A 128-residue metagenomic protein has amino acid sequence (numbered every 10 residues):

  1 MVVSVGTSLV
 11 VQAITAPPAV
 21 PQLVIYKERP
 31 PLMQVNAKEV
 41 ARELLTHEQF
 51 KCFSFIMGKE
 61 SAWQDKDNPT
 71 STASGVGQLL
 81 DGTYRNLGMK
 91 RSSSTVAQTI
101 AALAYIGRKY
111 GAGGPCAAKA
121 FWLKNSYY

Functional and structural regions predicted by a protein language model:
M1-P31: N-terminal prepro-regions of secreted/extracellular proteins
P21-A62: Export/targeting segments at the very N-terminus of extracytoplasmic proteins
E48-W63, T99-I106, A117-L123: Short, functionally critical alpha-helical segments immediately adjacent to catalytic or ligand/cofactor-binding
S61-Q64, T83-N86, Y127: Solvent-exposed loop/turn segments at secondary-structure junctions within structured extracellular/periplasmic domains
T70-L87: Substrate-binding/active-site groove segments that recognize and process beta-1,4-linked N-acetyl-hexosamine
K90-A97: A short, structured beta-strand-centered segment in the mid-to-C-terminal lobe of catalytic cores from group-transfer
K109-G111, F121-Y128: Catalytic cores of secreted/periplasmic lytic hydrolases that degrade extracellular macromolecules
G114: Acidic/aromatic-lined carbohydrate-recognition and catalytic surfaces of CAZymes acting on diverse glycans
